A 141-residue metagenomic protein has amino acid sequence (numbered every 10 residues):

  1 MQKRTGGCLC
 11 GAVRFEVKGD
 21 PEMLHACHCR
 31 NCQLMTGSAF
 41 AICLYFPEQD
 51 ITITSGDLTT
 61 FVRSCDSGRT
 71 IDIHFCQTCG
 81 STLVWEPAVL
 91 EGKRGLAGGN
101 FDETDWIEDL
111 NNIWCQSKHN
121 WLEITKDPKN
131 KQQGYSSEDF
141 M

Functional and structural regions predicted by a protein language model:
M1-M141: A short Gly-Trp-Pro
